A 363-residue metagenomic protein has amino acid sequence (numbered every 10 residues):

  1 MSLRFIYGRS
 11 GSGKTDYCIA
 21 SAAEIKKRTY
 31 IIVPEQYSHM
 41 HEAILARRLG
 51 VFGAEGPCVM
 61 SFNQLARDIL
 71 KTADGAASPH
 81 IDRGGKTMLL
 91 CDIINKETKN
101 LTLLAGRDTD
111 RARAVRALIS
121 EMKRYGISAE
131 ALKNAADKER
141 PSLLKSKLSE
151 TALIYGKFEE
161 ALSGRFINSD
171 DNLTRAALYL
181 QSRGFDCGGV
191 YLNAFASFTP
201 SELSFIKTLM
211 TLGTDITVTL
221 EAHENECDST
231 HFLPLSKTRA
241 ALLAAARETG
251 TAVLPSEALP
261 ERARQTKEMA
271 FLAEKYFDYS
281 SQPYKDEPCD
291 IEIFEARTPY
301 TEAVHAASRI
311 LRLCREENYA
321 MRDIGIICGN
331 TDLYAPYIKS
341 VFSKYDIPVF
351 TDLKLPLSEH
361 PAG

Functional and structural regions predicted by a protein language model:
M1-A43, F185, Y191, A196-G363: Conserved motor-region signature of P-loop NTPase helicases/translocases
S2-F5, Y17, K96-A194, P200-S201 (+3 more regions): Accessory N-terminal region flanking or inserted into the helicase ATPase core in nucleic-acid motor proteins
C18-A22, K86, L90, F158 (+3 more regions): Generic hydrophobic alpha-helical segments
K27-N134, K138, S142, G156: Conserved P-loop NTPase-based nucleic-acid remodeling module centered on helicase motor cores
P79-D82, K147, H231, L235: Residue-level preference for long, well-ordered alpha-helices that form the structural scaffold of enzyme catalytic
